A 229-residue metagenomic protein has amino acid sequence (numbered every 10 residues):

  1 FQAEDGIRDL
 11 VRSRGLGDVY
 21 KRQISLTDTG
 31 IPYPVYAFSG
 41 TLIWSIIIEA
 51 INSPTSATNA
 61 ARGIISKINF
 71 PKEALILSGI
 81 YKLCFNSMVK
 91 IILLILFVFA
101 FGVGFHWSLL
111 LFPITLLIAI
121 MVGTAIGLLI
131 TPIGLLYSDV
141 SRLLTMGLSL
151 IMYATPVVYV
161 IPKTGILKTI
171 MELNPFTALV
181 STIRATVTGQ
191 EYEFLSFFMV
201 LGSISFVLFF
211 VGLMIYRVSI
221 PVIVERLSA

Functional and structural regions predicted by a protein language model:
F1-Y20: Single conserved hydrophobic/aromatic residue that forms the stacking wall/gate of nucleotide- or nucleobase-binding
S13, W44, I48, L94 (+3 more regions): Alpha-helical transmembrane segments of polytopic integral membrane proteins, especially the permease/helical cores
K21-L26, K72, G79-R142, E191-Y216: Alpha-helical transmembrane segments and their short interhelical loops
P32-A100, M146: Hydrophobic alpha-helical transmembrane segments of multi-pass membrane transport proteins
P34-I46, L110-A125, L150-Y153: Small-residue-enriched core segments of transmembrane alpha-helices in multipass membrane transport and channel
Y137-V157, A229: Pore- or pathway-lining transmembrane helices of multi-pass membrane proteins that form conduits for solutes/ions
L150, T155-M199: Short hydrophobic, aromatic-rich alpha-helical segments embedded in or entering the lipid bilayer of multi-pass
V218-A229: Short cytosolic juxtamembrane segments of multi-pass membrane proteins
